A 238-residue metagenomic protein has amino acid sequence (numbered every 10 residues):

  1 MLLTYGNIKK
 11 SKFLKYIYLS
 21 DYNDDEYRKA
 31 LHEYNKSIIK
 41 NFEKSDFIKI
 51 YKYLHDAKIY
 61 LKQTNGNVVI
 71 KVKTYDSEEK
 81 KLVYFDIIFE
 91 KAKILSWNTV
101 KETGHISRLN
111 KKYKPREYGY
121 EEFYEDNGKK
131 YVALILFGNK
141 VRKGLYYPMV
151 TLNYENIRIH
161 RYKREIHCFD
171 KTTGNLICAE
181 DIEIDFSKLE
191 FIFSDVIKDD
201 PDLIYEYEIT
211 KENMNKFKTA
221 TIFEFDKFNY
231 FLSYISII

Functional and structural regions predicted by a protein language model:
M1-R161, E206-E208: Surface-exposed, interaction-prone regions used to assemble/regulate multi-protein complexes
E26, D195-I238: Acidic, low-complexity intrinsically disordered segments
G66-V68, T172-N175: Primarily extracytoplasmic ectodomains and periplasmic/lumenal surface modules that are beta-strand-rich
F137-N139, K171, D226: Short strand-coil-strand connectors
R164-D170: A short beta-strand micro-motif
G174-D200: Short, flexible N-terminal segments of the mature chain
